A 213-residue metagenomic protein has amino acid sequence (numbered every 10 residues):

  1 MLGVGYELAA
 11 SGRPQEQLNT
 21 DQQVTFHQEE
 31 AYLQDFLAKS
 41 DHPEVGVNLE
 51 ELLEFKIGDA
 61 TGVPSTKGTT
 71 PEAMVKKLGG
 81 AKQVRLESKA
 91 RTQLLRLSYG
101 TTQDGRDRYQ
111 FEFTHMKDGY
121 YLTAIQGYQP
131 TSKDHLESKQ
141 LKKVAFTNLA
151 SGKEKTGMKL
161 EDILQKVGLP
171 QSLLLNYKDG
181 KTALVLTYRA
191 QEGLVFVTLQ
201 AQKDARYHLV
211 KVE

Functional and structural regions predicted by a protein language model:
M1-G3: Hydrophobic membrane-insertion alpha-helices, especially the h-region of bacterial N-terminal signal peptides
Y6-L8, G12-G46, T69-P130, T147-N148 (+1 more regions): A cross-family detector of function-defining hotspots
H42-E50, E54-I57: N-terminal targeting sequences that direct proteins away from the cytosol to non-cytosolic compartments
K56-P64, K143-E154: Second-shell loop/turn segments in exported
Y128-F146: Surface-exposed beta-loop interaction hotspot
